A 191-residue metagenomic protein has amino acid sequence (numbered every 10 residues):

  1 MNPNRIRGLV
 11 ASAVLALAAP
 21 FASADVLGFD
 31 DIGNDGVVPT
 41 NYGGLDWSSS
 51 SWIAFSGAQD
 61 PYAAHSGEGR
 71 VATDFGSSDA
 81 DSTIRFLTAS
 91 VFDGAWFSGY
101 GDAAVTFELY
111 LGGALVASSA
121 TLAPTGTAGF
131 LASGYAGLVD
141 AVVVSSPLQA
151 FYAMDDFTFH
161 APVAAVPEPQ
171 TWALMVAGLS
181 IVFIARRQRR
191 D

Functional and structural regions predicted by a protein language model:
M1, A24-D25: Absolute protein N-terminus
N2-V10: Bacterial N-terminal signal peptides that target proteins for export
A11-S12, A22: Cleavable N-terminal signal peptides
D25-V163: Surface-exposed, well-ordered secondary-structure segments
P167-R186: A short, hydrophobic C-terminal helix/tail in secreted or cell-surface proteins
Q188-D191: Short, charged juxtamembrane terminal tails flanking transmembrane helices
